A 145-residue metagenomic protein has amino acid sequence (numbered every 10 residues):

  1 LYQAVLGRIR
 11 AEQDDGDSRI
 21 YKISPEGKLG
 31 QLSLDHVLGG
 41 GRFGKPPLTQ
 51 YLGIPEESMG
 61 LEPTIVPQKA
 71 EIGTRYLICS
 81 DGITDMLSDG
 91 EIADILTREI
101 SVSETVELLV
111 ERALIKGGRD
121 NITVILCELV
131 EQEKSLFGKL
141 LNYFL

Functional and structural regions predicted by a protein language model:
L1-C79, I83-L145: Conserved subregion of the PPM/PP2C metallophosphatase catalytic domain
